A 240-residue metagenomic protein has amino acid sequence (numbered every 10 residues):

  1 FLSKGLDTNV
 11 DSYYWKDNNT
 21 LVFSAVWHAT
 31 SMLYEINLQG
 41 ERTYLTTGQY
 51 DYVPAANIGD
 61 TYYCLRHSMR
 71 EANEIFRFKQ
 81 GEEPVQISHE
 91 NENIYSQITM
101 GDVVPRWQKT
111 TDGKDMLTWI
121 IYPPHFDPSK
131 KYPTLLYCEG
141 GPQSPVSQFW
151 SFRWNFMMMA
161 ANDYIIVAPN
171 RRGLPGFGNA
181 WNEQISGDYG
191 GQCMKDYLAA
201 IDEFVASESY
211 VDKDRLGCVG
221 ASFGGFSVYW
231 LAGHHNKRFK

Functional and structural regions predicted by a protein language model:
F1-K16, V26, E35-V53, K79-V104 (+1 more regions): Multi-bladed beta-propeller domains
N18-T20, G59-D60: Short coil/turn segments that connect the beta-strands within blades of beta-propeller domains
L21-S24, Y63-L65: Residue position within the beta-strands of beta-propeller blades
V26-S31, H67: Short loop/turn segments immediately following the C-termini of beta-strands
L33-I36, C138: Short, charged low-complexity linear segments at domain edges
V53-K240: Serine-hydrolase catalytic core recognition
